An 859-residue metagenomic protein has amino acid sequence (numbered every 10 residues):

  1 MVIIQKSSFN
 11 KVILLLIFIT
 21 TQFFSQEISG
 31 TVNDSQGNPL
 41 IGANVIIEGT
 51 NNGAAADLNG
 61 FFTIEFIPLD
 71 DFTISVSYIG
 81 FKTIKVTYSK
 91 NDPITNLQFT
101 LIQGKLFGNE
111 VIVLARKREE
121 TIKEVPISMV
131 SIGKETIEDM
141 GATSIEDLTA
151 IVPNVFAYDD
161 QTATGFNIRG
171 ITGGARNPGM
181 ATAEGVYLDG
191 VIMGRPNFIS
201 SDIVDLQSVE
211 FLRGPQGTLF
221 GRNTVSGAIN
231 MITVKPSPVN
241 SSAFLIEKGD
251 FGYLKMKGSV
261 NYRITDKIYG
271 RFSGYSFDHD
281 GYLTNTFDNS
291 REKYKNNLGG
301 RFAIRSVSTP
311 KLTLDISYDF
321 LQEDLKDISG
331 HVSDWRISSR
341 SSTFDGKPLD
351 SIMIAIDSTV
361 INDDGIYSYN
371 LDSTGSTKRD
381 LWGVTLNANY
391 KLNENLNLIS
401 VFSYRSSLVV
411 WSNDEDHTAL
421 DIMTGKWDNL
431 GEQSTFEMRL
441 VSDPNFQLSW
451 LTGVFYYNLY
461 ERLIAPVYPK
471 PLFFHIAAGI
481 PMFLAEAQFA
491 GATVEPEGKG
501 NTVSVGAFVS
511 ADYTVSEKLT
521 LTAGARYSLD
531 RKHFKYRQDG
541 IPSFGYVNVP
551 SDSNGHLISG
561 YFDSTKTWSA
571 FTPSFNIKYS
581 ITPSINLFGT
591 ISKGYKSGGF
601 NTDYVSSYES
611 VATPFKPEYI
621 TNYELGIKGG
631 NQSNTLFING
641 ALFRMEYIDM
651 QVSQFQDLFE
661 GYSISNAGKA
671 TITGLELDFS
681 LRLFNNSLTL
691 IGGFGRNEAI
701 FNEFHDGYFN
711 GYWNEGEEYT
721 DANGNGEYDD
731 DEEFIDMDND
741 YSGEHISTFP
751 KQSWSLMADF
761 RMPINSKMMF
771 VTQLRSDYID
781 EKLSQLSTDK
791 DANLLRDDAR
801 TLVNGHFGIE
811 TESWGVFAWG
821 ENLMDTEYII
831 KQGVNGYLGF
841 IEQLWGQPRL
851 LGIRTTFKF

Functional and structural regions predicted by a protein language model:
N33-N38, A43-E48, S75-K82, N91-E138: Short, acidic, small-residue-rich periplasmic hinge/interaction motif at the N-terminus of Gram-negative outer-membrane
T63-E65, P153, N177, E184 (+1 more regions): Short acidic/polar hinge/loop motifs at secondary-structure boundaries that mediate gating or recognition
T182-A183, R195, V204-R213, T218-G300 (+5 more regions): Outer-membrane beta-barrel translocator/receptor signature
P238, E247, R263-K347, I354-I356 (+5 more regions): Periplasmic-side early beta-strands and strand-to-turn transitions of outer-membrane beta-barrels
I304-T309, L440-D443, S449, G453-Y457 (+3 more regions): Structural signature of Gram-negative outer-membrane beta-barrels, strongest in the C-terminal barrel of TonB-dependent
N387-K391, N397-S412, S580, N586-S592 (+5 more regions): Membrane-embedded beta-barrel scaffold of Gram-negative outer-membrane proteins
E517, F637-E646, S665-L786, T856-K858: Gram-negative outer-membrane beta-barrel transporters
Y712-N714, N723, E727-D730, Y778-S787 (+1 more regions): C-terminal beta-signal and adjacent terminal beta-strands/loops of Gram-negative outer-membrane beta-barrel proteins
